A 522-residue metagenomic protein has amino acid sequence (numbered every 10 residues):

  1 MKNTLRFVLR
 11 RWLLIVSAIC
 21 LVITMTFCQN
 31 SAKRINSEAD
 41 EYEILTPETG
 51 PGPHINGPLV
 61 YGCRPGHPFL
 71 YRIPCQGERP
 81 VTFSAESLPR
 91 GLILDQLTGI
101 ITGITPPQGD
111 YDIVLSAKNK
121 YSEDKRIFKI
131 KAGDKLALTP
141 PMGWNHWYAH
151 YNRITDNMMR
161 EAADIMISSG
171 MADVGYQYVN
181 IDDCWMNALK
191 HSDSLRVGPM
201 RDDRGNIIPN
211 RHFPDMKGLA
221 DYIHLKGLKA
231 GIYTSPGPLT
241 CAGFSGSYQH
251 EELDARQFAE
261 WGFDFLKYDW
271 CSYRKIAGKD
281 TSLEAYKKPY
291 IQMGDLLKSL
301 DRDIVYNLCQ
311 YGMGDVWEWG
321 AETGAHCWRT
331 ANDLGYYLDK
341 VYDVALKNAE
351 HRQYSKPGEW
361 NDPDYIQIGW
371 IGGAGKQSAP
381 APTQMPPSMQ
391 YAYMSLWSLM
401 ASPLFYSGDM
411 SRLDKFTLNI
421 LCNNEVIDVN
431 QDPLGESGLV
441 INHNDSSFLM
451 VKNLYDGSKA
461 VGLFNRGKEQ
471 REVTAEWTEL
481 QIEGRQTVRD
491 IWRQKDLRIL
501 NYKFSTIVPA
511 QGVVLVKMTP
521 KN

Functional and structural regions predicted by a protein language model:
I35-P53: Proline/serine/threonine-rich low-complexity linkers at boundaries of modular beta-sandwich domains
N36, P53-P80: Solvent-exposed, low-complexity, repeat-rich "mucin-like" stalks and linkers
I73, G109-Y121: A short beta-strand micro-motif common to beta-rich folds, especially ectodomain repeats
G91-P107: Strand-loop-strand motifs at the edges of beta-sheets in extracellular beta-sandwich domains
Y148, A162, M166-D280: Aromatic-lined carbohydrate-binding/catalytic grooves of carbohydrate-active enzymes
L253, D303-D409: Glycan-recognition surfaces
Y391, W397-M400, F405-S407, N442-I482 (+1 more regions): Carbohydrate-binding surface patches
I499-N522: C-terminal beta-strand-rich structural cap/linker in extracellular carbohydrate-active enzymes
